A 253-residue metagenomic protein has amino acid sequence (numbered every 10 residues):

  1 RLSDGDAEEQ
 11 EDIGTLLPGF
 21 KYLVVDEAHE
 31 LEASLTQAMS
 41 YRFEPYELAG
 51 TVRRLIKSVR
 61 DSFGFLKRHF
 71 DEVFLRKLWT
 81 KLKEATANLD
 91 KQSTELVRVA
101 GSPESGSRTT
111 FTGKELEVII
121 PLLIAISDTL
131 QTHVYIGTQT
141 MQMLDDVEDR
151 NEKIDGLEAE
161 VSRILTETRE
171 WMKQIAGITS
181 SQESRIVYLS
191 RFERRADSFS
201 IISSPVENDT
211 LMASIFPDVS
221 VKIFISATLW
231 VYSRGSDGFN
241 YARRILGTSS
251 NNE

Functional and structural regions predicted by a protein language model:
R1-E253: ASCE RecA-like P-loop NTPase motor cores that couple ATP hydrolysis to mechanical translocation on nucleic acids
